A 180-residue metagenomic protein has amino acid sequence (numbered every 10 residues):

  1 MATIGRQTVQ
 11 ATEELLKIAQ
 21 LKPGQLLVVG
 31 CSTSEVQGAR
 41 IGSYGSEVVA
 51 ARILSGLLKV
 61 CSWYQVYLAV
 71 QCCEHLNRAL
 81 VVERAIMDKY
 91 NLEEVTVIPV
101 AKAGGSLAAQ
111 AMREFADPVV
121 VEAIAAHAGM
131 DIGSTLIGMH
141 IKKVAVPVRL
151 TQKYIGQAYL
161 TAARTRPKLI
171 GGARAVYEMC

Functional and structural regions predicted by a protein language model:
M1-L27, E47-V60: N-terminal glycine-/serine-/threonine-rich phosphate-binding loop
E13, K17-Q20, L58-V66, M112-V120 (+1 more regions): Generic secondary-structure signature for well-ordered alpha-helical cores
A19-L21, A103, R149-Y154: Solvent-exposed alpha-helices and their adjacent loops that cap or buttress functional pockets in soluble metabolic
Q25-G30, L68-A69: Short glycine-rich phosphate-binding loop at a beta-alpha junction
G30-G42, E74-E83: Short, charge-patterned binding micro-sites
G38-A51, I86-I98: A charged helix-plus-loop insertion that forms the helical arch/lid used to bind and gate nucleic-acid substrates
Y64-G133: Ligand-binding beta-strand-loop-alpha-helix segment within the catalytic cores of soluble metabolic enzymes
A109, R113-C180: Glycine-rich, aromatic-bearing surface loops/beta-hairpins
